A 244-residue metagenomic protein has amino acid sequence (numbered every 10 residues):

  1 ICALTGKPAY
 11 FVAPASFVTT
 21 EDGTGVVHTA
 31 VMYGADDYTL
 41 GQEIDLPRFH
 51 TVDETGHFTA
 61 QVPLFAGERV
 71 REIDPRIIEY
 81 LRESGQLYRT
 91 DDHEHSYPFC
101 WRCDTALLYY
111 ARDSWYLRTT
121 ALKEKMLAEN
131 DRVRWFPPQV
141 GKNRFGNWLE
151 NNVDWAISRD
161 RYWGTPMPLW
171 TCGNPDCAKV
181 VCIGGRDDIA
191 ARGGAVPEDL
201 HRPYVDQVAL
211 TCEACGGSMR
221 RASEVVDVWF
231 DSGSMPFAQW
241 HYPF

Functional and structural regions predicted by a protein language model:
A3, V18, D45-G56, R161-W163 (+1 more regions): Alpha-helical recognition segments enriched in aromatics with Gly/Pro capping that present substrate-recognition
L4, P8, F17, E21-C182 (+2 more regions): Residue patterns forming the tRNA-binding/recognition surfaces of aminoacyl-tRNA synthetases and related DALR
F11-V12: Conserved, hydrophobic alpha-helical core segments of structured domains
